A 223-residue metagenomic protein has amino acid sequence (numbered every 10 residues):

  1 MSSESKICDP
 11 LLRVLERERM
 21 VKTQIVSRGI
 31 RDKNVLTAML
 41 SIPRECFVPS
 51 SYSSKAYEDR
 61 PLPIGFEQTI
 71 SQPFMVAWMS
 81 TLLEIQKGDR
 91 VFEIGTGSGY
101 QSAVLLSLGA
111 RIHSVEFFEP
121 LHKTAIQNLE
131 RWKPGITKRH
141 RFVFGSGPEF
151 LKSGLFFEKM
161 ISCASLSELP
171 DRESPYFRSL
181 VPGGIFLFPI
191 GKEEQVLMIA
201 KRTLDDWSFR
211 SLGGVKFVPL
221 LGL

Functional and structural regions predicted by a protein language model:
S2-F92, Y100-V104, L108, L121-T124 (+3 more regions): Class I SAM-dependent transferase core
E84-S208: Conserved nucleotide-cofactor-binding alpha/beta core module
